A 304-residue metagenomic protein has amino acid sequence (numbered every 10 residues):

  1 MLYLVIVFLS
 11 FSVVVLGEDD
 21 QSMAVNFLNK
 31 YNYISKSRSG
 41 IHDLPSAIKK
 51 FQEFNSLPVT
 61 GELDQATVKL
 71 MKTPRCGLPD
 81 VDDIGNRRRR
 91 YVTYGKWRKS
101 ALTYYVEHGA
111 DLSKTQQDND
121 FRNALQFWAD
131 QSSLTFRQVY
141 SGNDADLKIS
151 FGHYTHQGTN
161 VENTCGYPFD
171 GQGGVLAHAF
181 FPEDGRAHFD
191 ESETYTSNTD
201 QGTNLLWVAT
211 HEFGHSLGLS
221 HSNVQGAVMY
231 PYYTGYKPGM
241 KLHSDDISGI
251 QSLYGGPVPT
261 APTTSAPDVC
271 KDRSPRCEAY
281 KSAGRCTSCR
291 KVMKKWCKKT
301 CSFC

Functional and structural regions predicted by a protein language model:
M1, F303-C304: A positional/structural detector of protein chain ends, strongest at the extreme C-terminus and weakly at the extreme
L2-D268, S274-R285, R290, K298: Zinc-dependent metalloendopeptidases
M293-F303: Short, disulfide-bonded extracellular cysteine-rich repeat modules
